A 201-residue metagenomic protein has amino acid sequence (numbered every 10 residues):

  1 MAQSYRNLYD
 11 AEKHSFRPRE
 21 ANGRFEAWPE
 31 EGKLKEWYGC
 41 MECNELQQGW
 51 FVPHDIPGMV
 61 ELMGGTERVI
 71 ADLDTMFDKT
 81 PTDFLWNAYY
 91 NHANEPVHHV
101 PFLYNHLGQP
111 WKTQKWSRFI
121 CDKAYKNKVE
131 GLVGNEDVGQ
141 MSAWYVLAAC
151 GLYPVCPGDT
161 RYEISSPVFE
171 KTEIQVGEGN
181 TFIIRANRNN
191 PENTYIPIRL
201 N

Functional and structural regions predicted by a protein language model:
M1-I183, R188: Active-site core of glycosidic bond-cleaving carbohydrate-active enzymes
R188-N201: C-terminal beta-sandwich/jelly-roll accessory domains of carbohydrate-active enzymes
